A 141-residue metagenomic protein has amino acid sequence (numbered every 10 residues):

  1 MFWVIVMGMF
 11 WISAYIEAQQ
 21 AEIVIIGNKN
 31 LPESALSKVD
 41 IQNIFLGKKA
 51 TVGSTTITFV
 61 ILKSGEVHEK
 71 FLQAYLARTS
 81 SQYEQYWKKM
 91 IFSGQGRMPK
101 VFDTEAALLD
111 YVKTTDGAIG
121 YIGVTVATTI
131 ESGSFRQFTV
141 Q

Functional and structural regions predicted by a protein language model:
M1-F2, Q141: Absolute protein N-terminus
F2-S13: Bacterial N-terminal signal peptides
I12-Q20: Sec/Tat signal peptide C-region and signal peptidase I cleavage site
Q19-Q141: Exported/periplasmic ABC-transporter solute-binding proteins
